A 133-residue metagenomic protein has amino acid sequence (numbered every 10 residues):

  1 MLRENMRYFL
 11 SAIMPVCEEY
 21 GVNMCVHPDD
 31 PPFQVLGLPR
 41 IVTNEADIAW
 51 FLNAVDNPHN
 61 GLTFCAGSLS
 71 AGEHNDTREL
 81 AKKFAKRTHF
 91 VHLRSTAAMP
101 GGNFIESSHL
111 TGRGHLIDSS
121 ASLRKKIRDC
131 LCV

Functional and structural regions predicted by a protein language model:
M1-R7: Active-site-proximal, glycine-rich beta->alpha crossover segments in alpha/beta enzymes that shape flexible
S11-E19, N23, F33-V133: Histidine-acidic metal/acid-base catalytic patches
D30: Helix-loop segments that flank and shape redox-cofactor active sites
